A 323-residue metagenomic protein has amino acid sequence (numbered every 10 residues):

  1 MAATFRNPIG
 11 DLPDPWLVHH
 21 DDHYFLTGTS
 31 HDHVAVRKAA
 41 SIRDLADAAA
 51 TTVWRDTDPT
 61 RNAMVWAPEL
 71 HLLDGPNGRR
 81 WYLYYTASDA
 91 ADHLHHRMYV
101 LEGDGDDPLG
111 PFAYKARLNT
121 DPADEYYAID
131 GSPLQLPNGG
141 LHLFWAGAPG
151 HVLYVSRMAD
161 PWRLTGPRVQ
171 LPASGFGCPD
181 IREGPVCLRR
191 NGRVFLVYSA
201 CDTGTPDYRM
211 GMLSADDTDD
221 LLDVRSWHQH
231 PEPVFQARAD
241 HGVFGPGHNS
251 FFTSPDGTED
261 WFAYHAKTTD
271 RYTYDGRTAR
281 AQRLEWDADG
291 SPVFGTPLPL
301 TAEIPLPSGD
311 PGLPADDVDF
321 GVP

Functional and structural regions predicted by a protein language model:
M1-P323: Carbohydrate-active catalytic/glycan-binding domains of CAZyme proteins, especially the secreted or lumenal ectodomains
